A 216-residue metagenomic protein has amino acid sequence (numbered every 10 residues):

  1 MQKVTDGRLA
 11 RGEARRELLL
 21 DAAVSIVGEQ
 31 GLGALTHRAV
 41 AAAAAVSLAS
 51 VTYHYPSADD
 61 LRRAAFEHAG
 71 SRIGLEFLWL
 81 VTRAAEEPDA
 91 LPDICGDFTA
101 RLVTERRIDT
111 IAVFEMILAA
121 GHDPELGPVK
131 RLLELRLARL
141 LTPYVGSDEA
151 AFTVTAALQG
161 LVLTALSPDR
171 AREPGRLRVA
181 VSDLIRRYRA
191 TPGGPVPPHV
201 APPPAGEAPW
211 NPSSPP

Functional and structural regions predicted by a protein language model:
M1-T5, S213-P216: Short, intrinsically disordered or compositionally biased N-terminal tails of bacterial proteins
L18, A22-D60, A64: Helix-turn-helix
L18, A22-Q30, E76-R83, A112 (+3 more regions): Solvent-exposed, amphipathic alpha-helical segments
E67-I73: Short, basic, alpha-helical segments at the C-terminal edge of helix-turn-helix-like DNA-binding modules
G74, V103-F114, A119-T153, V179-D183: Amphipathic alpha-helical packing segments from all-alpha helical-bundle domains
F77-T110, V154, R178: Hydrophobic alpha-helical connector segments
L126-G127, R131, Y144-W210, P216: Hydrophobic/aromatic-rich alpha-helical bundle segments in the mid-to-C-terminal region
